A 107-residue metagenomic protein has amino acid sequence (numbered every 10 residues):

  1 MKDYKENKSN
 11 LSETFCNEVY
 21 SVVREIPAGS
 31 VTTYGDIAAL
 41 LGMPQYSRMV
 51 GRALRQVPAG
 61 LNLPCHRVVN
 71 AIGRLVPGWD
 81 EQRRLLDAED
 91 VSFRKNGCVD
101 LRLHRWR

Functional and structural regions predicted by a protein language model:
K2-R107: Nucleic acid-binding interface residues in structured DNA/RNA-binding domains, emphasizing the DNA-engaging scaffolds
